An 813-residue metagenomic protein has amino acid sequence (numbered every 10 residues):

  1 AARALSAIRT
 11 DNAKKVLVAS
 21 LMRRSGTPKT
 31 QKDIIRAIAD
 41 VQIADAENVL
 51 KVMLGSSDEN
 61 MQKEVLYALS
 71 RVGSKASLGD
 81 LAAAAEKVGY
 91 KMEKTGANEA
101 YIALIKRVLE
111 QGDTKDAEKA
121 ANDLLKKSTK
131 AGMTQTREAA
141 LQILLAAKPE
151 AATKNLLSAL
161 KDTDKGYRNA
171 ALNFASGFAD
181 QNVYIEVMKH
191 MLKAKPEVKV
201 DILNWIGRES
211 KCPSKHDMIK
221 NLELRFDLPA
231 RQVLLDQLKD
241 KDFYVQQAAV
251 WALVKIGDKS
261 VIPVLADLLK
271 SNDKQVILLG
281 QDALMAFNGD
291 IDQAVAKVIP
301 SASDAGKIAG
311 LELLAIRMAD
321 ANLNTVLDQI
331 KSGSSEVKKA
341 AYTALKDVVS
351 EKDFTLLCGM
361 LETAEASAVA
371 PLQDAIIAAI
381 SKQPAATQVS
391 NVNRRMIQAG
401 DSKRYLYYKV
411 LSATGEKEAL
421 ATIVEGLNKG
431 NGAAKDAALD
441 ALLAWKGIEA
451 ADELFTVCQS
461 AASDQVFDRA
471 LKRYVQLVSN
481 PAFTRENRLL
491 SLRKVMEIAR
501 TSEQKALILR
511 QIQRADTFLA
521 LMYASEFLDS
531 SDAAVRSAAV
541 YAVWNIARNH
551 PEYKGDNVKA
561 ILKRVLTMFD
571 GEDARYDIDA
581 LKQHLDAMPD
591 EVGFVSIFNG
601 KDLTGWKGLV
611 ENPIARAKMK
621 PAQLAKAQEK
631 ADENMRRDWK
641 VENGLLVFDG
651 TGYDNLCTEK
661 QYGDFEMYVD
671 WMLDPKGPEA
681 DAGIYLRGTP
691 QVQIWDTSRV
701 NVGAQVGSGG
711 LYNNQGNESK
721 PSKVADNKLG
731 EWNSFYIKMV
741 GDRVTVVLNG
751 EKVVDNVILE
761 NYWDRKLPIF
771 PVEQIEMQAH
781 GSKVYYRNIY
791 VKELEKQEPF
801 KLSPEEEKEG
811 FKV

Functional and structural regions predicted by a protein language model:
A1-D11, V16-M22, K29-A44, V49-G55 (+30 more regions): Structural detector for internal amphipathic alpha-helices that build alpha-solenoid repeat scaffolds
N60, Y244, E336, G677-E679 (+1 more regions): A cross-taxa feature marking solvent-exposed loop/turn segments within ectodomains of secreted and single-pass membrane
D116-A121, A230-R231, C358, Q388-V392 (+2 more regions): HEAT/HEAT-like alpha-solenoid repeats
T567, E572-V813: Carbohydrate-interacting regions of secretory-pathway proteins
